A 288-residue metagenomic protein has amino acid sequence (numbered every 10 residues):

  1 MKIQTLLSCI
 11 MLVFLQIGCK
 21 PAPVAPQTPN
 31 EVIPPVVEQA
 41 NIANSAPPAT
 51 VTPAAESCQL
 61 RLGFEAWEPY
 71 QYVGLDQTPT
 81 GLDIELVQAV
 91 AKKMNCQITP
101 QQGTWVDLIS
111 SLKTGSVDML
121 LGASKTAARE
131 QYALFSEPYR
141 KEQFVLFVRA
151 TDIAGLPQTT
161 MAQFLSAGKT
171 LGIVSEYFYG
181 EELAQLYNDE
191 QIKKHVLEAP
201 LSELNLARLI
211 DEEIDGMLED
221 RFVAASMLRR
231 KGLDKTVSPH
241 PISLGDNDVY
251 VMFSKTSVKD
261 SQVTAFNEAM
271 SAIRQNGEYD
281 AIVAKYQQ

Functional and structural regions predicted by a protein language model:
K20-A22: Bacterial signal peptide processing site
T28-A127, Q131-Y132, E198, N276 (+1 more regions): Extracytoplasmic small-molecule ligand-binding "clamshell" domains of the periplasmic binding protein/Venus flytrap
C58-A66, T160-Y179: Short loop->beta-strand "edge-of-pocket" segments that line small-molecule binding or catalytic clefts across diverse
F64-A66, R129, E142-F144, R229-E268 (+1 more regions): Periplasmic-binding protein-like
I84-K93, D152-A154, M161-K169, Y177 (+1 more regions): Extended ligand-binding regions for polar small-molecule ligands
V87-M94, L165, S175-A199, L206 (+2 more regions): Ligand-binding cleft/hinge of the Venus flytrap
Q88, K92, P100-L165, E176-Y179 (+1 more regions): Acidic, polar ligand-binding/catalytic clefts
D107, A123-Y132, E182-Q185, D215-V237 (+1 more regions): A ligand-binding cleft/hinge motif common to bilobed small-molecule-binding domains
